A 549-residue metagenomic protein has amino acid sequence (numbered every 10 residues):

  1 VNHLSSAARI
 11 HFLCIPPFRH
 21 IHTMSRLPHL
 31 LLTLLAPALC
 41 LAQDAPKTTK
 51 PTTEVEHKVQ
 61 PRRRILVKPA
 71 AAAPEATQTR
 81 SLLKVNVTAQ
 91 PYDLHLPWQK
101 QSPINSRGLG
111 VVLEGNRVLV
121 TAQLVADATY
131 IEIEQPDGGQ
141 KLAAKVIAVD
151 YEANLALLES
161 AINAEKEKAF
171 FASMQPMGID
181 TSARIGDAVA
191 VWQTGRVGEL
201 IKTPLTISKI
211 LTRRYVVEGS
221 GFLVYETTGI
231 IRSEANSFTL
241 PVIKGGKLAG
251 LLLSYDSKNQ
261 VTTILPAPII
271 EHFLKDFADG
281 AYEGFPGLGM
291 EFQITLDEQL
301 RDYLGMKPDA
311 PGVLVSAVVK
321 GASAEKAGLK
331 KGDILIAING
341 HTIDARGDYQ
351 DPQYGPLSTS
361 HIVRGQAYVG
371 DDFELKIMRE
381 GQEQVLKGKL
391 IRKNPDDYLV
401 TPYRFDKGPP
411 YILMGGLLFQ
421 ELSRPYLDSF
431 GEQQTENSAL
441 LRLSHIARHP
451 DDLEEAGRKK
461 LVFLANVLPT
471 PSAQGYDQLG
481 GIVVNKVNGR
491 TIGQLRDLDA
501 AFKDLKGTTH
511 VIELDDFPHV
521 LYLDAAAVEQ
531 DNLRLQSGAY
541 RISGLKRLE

Functional and structural regions predicted by a protein language model:
V1-T23: Short, Lys/Arg-enriched N-terminal segments with co-localized hydrophobic residues within the first ~10-30 amino acids
I10, C14, M24-D93, I104-N105: N-terminal targeting leaders that route proteins to membranes or the secretory/organellar pathways
P46-I65, T88-Q90, Q99, S106 (+12 more regions): C-terminal recognition in membrane/secretory proteostasis and scaffolding
L82, L155-E159, K202: Conserved hydrophobic/aromatic beta-strand scaffold that supports enzyme active sites
V120-A126, Q193, T203, G250-K258 (+1 more regions): Short beta->alpha transition motifs characteristic of CBS
D127-Y130, R184-A190: Short coil-to-beta transition motif at edge beta-strands of beta-rich domains
E134-G139, G198: Low-complexity, intrinsically disordered, polar/proline/glycine/glutamine-rich protein-protein interaction regions
D187-F222: Chymotrypsin/trypsin-fold serine protease catalytic domain
